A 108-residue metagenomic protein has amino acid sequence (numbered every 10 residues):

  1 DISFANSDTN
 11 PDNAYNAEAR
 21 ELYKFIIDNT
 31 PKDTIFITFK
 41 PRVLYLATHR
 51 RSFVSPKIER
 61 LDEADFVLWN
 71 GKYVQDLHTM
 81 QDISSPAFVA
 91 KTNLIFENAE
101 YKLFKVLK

Functional and structural regions predicted by a protein language model:
D1-N16: Transmembrane alpha-helical segments
N13-D28: A short, well-structured juxtamembrane/interface segment
N29-P56, F104: Short periplasmic/luminal acceptor-recognition loop of GT-C membrane glycosyltransferases, typified by
P31, A47, L61, F88-A90: Short, well-ordered coil/turn elements that cap or connect secondary structure elements
T34, D62-V67: Conserved acidic residues
R42-L44, I58-E59, K72-D76: Solvent-exposed loop/turn segments at secondary-structure junctions within structured extracellular/periplasmic domains
L68-K108: Aromatic/acidic, Gly/Pro-rich catalytic loop(s) in extracytoplasmic/lumenal soluble domains of multi-pass membrane
